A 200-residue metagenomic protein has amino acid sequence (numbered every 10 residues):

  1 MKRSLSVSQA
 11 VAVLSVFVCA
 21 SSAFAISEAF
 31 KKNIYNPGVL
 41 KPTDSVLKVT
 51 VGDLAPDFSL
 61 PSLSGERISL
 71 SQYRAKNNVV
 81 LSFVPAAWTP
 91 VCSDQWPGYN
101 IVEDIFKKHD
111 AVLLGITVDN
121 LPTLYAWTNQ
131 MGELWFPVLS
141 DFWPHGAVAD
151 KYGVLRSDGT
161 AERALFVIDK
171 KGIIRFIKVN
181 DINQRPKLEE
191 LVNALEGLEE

Functional and structural regions predicted by a protein language model:
K2-P61: N-terminal targeting signals for export/organelle localization
S71-Y73, V154, N180: Residue-level structural signal for beta-strand termini and adjacent loop
S71-Y99: Short active-site neighborhood of thiol/selenol oxidoreductases, capturing the structured segment around
V91-L134, P144-V148: Structural microenvironment flanking redox-active thiols in thiol-disulfide oxidoreductases
W135-F136, V154-F166: Structural micro-motif
P137-D141: Short acidic-hydrophobic, aromatic-tinged amphipathic segments that line or gate anion-handling sites
T160-E200: Thiol-/selenol-based redox modules, centered on thioredoxin-like and closely related oxidoreductase domains
